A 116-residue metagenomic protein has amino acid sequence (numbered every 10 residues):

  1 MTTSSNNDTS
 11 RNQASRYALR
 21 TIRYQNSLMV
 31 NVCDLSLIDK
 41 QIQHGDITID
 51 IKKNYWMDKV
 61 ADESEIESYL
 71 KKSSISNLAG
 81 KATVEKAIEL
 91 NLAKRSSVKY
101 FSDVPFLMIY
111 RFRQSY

Functional and structural regions predicted by a protein language model:
M1-H44: N-terminal, charge-rich interaction modules
T21-Q25, S68-L70, K99-Y100: Solvent-exposed alpha-helices and their adjacent loops that cap or buttress functional pockets in soluble metabolic
L37-I38, W56, T83-V84: Short active-site-proximal "capping" loops at secondary-structure junctions
Q43-A61: A C-terminal functional module that forms or caps the active site or interfaces directly with catalytic machinery
V60-S68: A short, well-structured juxtamembrane/interface segment
L70-S76: Short active-site oxyanion
N77-R111: Short, compact, well-ordered microdomains
S115: Cofactor- and metal-binding active-site motifs of prokaryotic enzymes that mediate redox/radical or nucleophilic
